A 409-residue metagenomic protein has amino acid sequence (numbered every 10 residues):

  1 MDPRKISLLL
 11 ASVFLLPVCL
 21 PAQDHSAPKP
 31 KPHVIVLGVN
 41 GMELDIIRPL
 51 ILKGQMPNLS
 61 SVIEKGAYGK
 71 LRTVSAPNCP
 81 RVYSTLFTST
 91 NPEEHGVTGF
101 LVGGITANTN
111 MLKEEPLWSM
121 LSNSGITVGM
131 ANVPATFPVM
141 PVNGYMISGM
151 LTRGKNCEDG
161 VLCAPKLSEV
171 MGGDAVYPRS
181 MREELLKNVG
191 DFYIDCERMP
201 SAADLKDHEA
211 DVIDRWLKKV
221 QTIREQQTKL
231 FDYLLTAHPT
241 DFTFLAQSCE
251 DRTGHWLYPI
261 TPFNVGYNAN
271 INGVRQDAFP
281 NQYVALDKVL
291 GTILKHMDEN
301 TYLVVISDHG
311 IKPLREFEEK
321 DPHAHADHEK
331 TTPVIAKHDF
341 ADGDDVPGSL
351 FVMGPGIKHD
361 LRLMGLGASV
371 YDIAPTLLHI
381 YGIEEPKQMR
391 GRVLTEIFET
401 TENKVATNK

Functional and structural regions predicted by a protein language model:
S7-V18: Bacterial N-terminal signal peptides
A27-K29, V34, D45-I47, L217-T243 (+2 more regions): A long, amphipathic alpha-helix that forms part of the scaffold/cap immediately adjacent to metal-dependent active
I47-L86, E93-E94, T127-A131: Short, structured active-site-proximal loop/turn typified by the sulfatase FGly-forming signature C/S-X-P-X-R
S60-S61, L117-S124, G291, E299 (+3 more regions): Non-catalytic, well-ordered alpha-helical segments in soluble enzyme domains
T90-A269, K387: His/Asp/Glu-rich, glycine-adjacent segments that coordinate divalent cations and/or stabilize oxyanion chemistry on
N108-K113, P280-V284, I335-P347, H359-A374 (+1 more regions): A short beta-strand-to-alpha-helix junction
I306-M353, T407: Histidine-centered active-site microenvironments of extracellular/periplasmic hydrolases and transferases
